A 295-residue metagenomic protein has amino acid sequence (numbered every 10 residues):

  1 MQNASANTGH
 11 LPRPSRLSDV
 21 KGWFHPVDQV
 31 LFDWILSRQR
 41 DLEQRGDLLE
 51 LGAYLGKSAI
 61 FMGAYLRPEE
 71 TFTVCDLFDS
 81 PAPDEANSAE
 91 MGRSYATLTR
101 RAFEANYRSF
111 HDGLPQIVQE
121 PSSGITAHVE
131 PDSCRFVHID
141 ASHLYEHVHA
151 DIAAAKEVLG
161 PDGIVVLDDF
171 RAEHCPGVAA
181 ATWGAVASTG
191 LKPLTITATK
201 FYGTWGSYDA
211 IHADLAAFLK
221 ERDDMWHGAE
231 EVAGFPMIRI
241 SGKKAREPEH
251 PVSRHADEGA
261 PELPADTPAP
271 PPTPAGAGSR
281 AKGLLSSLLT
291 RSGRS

Functional and structural regions predicted by a protein language model:
Q2-W23, D33-R294: S-adenosylmethionine/decaboxylated-SAM
